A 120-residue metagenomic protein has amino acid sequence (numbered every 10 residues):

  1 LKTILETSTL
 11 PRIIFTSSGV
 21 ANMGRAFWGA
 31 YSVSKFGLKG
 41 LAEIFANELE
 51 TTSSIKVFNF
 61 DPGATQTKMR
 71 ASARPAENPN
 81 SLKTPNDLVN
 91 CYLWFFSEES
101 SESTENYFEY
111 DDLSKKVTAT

Functional and structural regions predicted by a protein language model:
L1, A42, V89-Y92: Short-chain dehydrogenase/reductase
L1-T9, N47: Amphipathic alpha-helical dimer-interface segment in Rossmann-like NAD(P)H-dependent oxidoreductases
S18: Residue(s) in the substrate-gating loop at a strand-loop-helix junction that position the organic substrate next
A21, G63-Q66: Conserved sequence/active-site signature of Rossmann-fold short-chain dehydrogenase/reductase
M23, I44-I55: Active-site-adjacent segment of SDR/Rossmann-fold oxidoreductases
M23-G29: Active-site loop immediately N-terminal to the catalytic Tyr-X3-Lys motif of short-chain dehydrogenase/reductase
S34: Active-site helix of classical SDR
I55, N59-F60, T67, P75-T120: C-terminal helical subdomain
